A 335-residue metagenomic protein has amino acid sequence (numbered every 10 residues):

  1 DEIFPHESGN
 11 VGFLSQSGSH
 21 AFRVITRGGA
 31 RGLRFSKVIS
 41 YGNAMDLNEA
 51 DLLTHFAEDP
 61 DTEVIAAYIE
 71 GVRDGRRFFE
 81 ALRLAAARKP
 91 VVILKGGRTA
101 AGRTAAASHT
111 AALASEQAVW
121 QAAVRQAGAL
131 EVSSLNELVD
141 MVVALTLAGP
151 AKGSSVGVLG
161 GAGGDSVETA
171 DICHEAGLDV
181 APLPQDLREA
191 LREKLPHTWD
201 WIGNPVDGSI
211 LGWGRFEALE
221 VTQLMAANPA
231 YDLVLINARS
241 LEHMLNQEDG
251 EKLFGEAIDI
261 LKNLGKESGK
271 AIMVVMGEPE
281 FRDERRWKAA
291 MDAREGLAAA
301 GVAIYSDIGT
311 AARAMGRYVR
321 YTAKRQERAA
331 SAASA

Functional and structural regions predicted by a protein language model:
D1-A335: Catalytic-core regions of core metabolic enzymes, especially those transforming organic acids/acyl-group intermediates
